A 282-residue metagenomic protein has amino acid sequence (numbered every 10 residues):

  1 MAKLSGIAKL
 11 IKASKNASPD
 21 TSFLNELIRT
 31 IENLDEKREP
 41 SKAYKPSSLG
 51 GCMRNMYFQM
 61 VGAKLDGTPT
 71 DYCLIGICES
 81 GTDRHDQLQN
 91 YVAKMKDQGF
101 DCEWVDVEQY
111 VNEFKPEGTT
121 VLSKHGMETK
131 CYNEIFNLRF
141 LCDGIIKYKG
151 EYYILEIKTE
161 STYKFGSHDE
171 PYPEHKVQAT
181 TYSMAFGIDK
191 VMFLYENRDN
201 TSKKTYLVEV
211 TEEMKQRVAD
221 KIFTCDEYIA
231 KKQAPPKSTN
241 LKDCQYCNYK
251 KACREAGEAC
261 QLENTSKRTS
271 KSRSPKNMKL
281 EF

Functional and structural regions predicted by a protein language model:
M1-I154, S161, S167, R273 (+1 more regions): Metal-dependent nuclease catalytic cores that hydrolyze phosphodiester bonds in DNA/RNA, characterized by
G51-R54, D86, V177-T180, L241-K242: Non-catalytic, well-ordered alpha-helical scaffold segments
Q59, Q87-Q89, Q98, Q109 (+5 more regions): Residue-identity detector for glutamine
S80-R84, E174, R217: Soluble or luminal CAZymes and related metallo-dependent hydrolases
D86, N90-K94, Y148, E170-Y195: Metal-dependent nuclease catalytic cores in nucleic-acid-processing enzymes, especially RNase H-like/related
N137-R139, E174, T239: A generic fold-level signal
E156-T159, Y195: Residue-level recognition of conserved beta-strand positions in structured domain cores
S167-E170, A185-F282: Metal-dependent nuclease catalytic regions and adjoining charged, substrate-binding loops involved in nucleic-acid end
